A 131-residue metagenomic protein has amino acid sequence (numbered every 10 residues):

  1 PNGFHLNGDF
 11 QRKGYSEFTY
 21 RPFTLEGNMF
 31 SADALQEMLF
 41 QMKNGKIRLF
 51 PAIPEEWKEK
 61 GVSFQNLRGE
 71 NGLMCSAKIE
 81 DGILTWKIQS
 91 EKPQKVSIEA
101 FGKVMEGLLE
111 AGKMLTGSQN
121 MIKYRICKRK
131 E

Functional and structural regions predicted by a protein language model:
P1-K130: Non-catalytic C-terminal accessory modules of carbohydrate-active enzymes
